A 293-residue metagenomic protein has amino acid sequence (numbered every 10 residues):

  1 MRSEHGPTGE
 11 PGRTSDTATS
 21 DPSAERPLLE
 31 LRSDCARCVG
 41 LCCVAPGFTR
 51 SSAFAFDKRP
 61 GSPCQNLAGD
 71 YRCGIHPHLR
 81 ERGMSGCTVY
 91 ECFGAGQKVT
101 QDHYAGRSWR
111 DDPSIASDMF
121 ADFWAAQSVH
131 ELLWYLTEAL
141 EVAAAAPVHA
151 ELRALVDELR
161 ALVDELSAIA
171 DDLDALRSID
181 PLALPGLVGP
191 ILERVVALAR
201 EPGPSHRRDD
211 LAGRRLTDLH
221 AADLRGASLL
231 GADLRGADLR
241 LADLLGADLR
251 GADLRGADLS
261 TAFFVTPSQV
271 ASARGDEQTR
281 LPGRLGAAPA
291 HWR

Functional and structural regions predicted by a protein language model:
M1-P147, R153-L187, I191-P202: Hydrophobic scaffolds flanking metal-cofactor catalytic centers in soluble metalloenzymes
E193, E201-R293: Tandem repeat scaffolds
